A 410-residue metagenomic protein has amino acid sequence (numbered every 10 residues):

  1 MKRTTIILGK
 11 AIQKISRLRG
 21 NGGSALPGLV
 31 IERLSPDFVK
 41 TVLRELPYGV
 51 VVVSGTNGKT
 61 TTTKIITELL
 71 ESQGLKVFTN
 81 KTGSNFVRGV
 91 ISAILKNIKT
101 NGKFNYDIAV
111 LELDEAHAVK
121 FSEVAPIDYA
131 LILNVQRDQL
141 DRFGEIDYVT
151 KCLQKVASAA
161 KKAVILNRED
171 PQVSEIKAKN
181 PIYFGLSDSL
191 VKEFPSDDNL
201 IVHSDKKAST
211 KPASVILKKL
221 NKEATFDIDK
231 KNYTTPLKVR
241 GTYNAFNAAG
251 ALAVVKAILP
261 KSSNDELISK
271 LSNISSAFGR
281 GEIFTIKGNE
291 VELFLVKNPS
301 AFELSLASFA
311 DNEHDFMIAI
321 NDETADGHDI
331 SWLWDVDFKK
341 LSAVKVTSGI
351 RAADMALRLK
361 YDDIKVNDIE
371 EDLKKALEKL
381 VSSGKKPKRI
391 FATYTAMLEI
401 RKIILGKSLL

Functional and structural regions predicted by a protein language model:
M1-R17, G22-L26, A178-N180, K256-S263 (+1 more regions): ATP-dependent carboxylate-amine ligase
K2-Y183: Phosphate-binding loop of NTP-binding sites
Y48, N105, I132, Q136-N289: Acidic, Mg2+-coordinating active-site environments of NTP-dependent enzymes
N57-K59, S84-N85, D170-Q172, N244 (+3 more regions): Gly/Ser/Thr-rich loops at beta-strand to alpha-helix junctions that form or flank small-molecule/cofactor-binding
T63-T67, L252, A356, R401: A generic structural signal for short, well-ordered alpha-helical segments in conserved domains
I66, L70, V90-I94, A248-I258 (+1 more regions): Buried hydrophobic packing segments
T82-N85, N134-D138, L186-S189, N321-E323 (+1 more regions): Short, acidic/turn-prone active-site loops that include or flank metal/cofactor- and phosphate-binding residues
V119, L140, V173-E175, V191 (+3 more regions): Glycine/Thr-rich phosphate-binding loops of Rossmann-like dinucleotide-binding domains
